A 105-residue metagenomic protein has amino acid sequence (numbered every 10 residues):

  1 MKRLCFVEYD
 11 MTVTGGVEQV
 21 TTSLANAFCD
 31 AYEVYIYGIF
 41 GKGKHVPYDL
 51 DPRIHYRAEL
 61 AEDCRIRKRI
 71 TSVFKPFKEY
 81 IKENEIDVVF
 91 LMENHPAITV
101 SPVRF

Functional and structural regions predicted by a protein language model:
M1-C5: Extreme N-terminal starter segment of soluble prokaryotic enzymes
V7-T14, T21-S23, A27-R69: N-terminal strand-loop element at the rim of the active site of nucleotide-sugar-dependent glycosyltransferases
T21, F77, V100-S101: Aromatic/hydrophobic pocket-lining residues that form π-stacking "cages" and hydrophobic walls in ligand
E33-Y35, E85-V89: Short active-site oxyanion
H45-V46, I98-V100: Phosphate- and divalent-cation-binding pockets in alpha/beta enzyme and binding domains that engage nucleotide-derived
F74-E85: Short, well-structured alpha-helical segments in soluble
L91-A97: Short His-centered aromatic/hydrophobic patch
R104-F105: Short, conserved loop/helix-junction motifs that constitute active-site signature segments in enzyme catalytic cores
